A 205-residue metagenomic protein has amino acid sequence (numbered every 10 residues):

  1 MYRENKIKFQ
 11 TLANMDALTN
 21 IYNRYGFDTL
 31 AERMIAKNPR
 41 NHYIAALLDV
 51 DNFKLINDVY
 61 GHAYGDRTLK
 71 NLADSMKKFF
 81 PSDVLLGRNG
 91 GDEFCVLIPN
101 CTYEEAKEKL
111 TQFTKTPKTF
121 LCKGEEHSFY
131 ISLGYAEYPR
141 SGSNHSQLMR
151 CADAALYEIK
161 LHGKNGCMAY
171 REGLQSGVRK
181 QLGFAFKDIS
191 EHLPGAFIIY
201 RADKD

Functional and structural regions predicted by a protein language model:
I7-T29, L48-H62, K70: Conserved nucleotide-binding and Mg2+-coordinating catalytic segments in signaling enzymes
N14, I44, A73-Y103: Conserved helix-loop-beta segment at the catalytic/binding core of cyclic-nucleotide signaling proteins
D28-Y60, M76, G87, G195-F197: Active-site-proximal structural segments of metal-dependent nucleotidyl cyclase/transferase enzymes
H42-I44, S132-G134, A155, G166 (+1 more regions): Sensory-domain cores of signal-transduction modules, predominantly PAS/LOV
A73-K77, E105-K123, C151-D153: Alpha-helical scaffold within the catalytic cores of cyclic-nucleotide enzymes
L86, S132-H162, M168-Q181: Cyclic nucleotide signaling catalytic output domains
R88, P117-S132, K160: Catalytic core regions of nucleotide second-messenger enzymes
L182-D205: Sensory modules in modular signal-transduction proteins
